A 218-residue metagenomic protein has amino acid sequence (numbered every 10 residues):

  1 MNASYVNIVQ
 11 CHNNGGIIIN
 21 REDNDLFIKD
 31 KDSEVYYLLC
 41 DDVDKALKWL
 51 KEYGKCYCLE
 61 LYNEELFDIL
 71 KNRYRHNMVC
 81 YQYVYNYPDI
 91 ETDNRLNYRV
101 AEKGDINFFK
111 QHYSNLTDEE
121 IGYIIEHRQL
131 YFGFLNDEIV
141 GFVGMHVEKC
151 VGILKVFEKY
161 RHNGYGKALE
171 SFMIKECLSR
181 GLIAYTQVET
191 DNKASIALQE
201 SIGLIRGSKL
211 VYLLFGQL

Functional and structural regions predicted by a protein language model:
M1-E65, K110, S114-I124: N-terminal charged segments
M1-S4, N86-E119: Short amphipathic alpha-helix that is part of the acyltransferase structural core
V43-W49, H162-E176, K193-S201: Conserved acetyl-CoA-binding loop-helix of GNAT-fold acetyltransferases
W49-N97: Hydrophobic alpha-helical segments and helix pairs
E52-N63, C177-E189: Conserved GNAT acetyl-CoA-binding A-motif
E64-Y74, T190-S208: Conserved active-site alpha-helix within GNAT-family acetyltransferase domains
R75-Y87, Q187, I205-L218: Conserved catalytic-core motifs of GNAT/GCN5-like acyltransferases
E119-K159: A conserved beta-strand-loop-helix scaffold within acyl/acetyltransferase catalytic domains
